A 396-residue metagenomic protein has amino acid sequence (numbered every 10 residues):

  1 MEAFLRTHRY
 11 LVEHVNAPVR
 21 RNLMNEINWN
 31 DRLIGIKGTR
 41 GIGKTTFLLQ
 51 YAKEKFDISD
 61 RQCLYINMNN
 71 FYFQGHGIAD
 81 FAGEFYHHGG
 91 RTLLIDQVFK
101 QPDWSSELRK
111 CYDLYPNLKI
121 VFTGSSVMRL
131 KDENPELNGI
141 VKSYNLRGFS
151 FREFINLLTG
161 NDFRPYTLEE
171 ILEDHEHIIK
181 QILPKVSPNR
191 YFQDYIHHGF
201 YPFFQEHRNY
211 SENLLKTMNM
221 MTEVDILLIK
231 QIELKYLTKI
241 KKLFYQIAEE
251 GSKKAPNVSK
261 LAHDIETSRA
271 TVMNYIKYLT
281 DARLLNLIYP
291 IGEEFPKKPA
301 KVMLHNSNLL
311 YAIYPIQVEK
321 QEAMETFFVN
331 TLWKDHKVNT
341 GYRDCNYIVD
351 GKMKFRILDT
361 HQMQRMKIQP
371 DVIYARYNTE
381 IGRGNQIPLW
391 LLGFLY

Functional and structural regions predicted by a protein language model:
M1-H14, I27, E54, K277 (+1 more regions): A cross-kingdom feature that marks ATP-driven nucleic-acid transaction machinery
E2, H8, S125, K131-I240 (+1 more regions): Interdomain motor-coupling "hinge/lid" segment immediately C-terminal to the ATP-binding subdomain of NTP-driven enzymes
I36: Hydrophobic anchor at the beta1->P-loop junction of P-loop NTPases
R40-G41: Walker A (P-loop) phosphate-binding loop of P-loop NTPases
K44-T45: Conserved lysine of the Walker
D60-T92: Short glycine-rich substrate-engagement loop in P-loop NTPases that contacts/grips substrate
L94, K119-S125, N145: Structural recognition of the conserved hydrophobic beta-strand(s) that form the central parallel beta-sheet of P-loop
F200-R343: Accessory nucleic acid-recognition modules appended to NTPase machines
